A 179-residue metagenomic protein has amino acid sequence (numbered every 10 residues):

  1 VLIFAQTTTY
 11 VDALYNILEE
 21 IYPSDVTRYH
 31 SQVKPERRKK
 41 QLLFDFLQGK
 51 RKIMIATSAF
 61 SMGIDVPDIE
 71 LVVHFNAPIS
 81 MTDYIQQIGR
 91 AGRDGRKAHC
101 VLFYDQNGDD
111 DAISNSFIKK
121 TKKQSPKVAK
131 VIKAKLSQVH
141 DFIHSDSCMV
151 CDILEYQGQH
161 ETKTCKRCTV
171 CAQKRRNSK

Functional and structural regions predicted by a protein language model:
V1-K123, E161-K163: Helicase motor core with emphasis on the C-terminal RecA-like subdomain
S24, K120-K179: C-terminal accessory/connector segments of nucleic-acid motor ATPases
